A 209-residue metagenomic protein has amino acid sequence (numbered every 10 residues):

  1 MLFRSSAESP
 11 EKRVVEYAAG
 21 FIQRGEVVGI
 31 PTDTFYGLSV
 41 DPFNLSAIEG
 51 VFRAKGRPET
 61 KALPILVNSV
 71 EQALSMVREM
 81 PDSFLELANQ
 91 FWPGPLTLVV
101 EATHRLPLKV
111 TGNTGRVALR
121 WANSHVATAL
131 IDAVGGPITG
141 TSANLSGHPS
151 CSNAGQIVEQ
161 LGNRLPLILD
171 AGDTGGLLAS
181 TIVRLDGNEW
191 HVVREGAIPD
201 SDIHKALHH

Functional and structural regions predicted by a protein language model:
M1-H209: Active-site-adjacent structural elements in enzyme catalytic cores
